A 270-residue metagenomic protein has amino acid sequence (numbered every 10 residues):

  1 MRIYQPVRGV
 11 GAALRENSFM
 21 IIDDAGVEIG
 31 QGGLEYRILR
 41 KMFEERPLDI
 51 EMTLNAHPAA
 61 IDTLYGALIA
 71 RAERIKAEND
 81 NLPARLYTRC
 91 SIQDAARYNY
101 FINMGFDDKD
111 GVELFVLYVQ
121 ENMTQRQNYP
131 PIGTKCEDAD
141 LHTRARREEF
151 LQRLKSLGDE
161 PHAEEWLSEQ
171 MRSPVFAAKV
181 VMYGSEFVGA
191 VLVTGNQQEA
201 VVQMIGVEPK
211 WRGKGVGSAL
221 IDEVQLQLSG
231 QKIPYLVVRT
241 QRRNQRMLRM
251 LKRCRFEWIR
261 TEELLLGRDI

Functional and structural regions predicted by a protein language model:
M1-S18, R126-P161: Short amphipathic alpha-helix that is part of the acyltransferase structural core
R8-G11, G32-K41, D159-E208: A conserved beta-strand-loop-helix scaffold within acyl/acetyltransferase catalytic domains
N17-I21, A177-V180: Hydrophobic beta-strand residues of extracellular immunoglobulin-like
M20-D24, R46-G66, S91, I205-G213: A short, internal acetyl-CoA/4′-phosphopantetheine-binding micro-motif in the GNAT/acyltransferase core
N55-P130, E262-D269: Acyl-donor-binding surface of acyltransferase catalytic domains
P58-R74, V207, G213-G230, R249 (+1 more regions): Conserved acetyl-CoA-binding loop-helix of GNAT-fold acetyltransferases
L86-R89, V202, L236-T240: Conserved hydrophobic beta-strand within the GNAT/NAT acetyltransferase core sheet that lines the active-site cleft
R97-F101, N244-K252, F256: Conserved active-site tyrosine of GNAT-family acetyltransferases
